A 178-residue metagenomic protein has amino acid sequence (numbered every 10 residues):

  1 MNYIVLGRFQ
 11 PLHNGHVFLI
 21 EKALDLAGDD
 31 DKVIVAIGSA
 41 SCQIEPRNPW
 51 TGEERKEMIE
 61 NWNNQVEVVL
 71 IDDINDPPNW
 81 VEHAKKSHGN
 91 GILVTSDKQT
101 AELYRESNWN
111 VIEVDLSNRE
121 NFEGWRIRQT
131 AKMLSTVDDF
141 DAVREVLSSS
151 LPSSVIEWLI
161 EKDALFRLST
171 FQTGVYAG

Functional and structural regions predicted by a protein language model:
M1-G178: Nucleotidyltransferase catalytic core that binds NTPs
